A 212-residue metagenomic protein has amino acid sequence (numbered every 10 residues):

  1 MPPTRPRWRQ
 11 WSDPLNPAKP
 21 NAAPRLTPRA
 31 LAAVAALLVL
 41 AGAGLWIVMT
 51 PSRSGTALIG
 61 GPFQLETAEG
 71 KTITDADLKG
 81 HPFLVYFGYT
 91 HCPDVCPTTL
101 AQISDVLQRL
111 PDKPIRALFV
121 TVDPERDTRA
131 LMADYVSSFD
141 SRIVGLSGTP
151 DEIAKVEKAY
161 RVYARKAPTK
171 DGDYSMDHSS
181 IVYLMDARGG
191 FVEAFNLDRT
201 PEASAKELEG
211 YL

Functional and structural regions predicted by a protein language model:
M1-E66, Y211: N-terminal targeting signals for export/organelle localization
L58-G60, P82, D177-S179: Short, small/polar residue-rich loop motifs at catalytic or cofactor-binding pockets
Q64-F83, L107: A short beta-strand-turn-helix
A76-I103: Short active-site neighborhood of thiol/selenol oxidoreductases, capturing the structured segment around
P82, L107-P111, E157-Y160, A164 (+2 more regions): Sec/Tat-exported extracytoplasmic proteins
L84-V85, A117, V182: Hydrophobic beta-strand anchors of alpha/beta hydrolase catalytic cores
T98-V156: Structural microenvironment flanking redox-active thiols in thiol-disulfide oxidoreductases
E152-E207: Thiol/disulfide oxidoreductase modules built on the thioredoxin-like
